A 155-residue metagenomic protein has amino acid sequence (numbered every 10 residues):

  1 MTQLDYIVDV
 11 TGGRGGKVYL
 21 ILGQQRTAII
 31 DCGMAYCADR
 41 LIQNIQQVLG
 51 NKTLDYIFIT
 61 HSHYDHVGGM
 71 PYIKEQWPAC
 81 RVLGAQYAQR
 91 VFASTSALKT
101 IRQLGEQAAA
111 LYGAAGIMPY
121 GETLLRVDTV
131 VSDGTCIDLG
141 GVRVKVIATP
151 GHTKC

Functional and structural regions predicted by a protein language model:
M1-D5, A114-P119, G140-V144: Short Pro/Gly-enriched beta-strand edge/turn motifs at strand-loop
M1-L49: Conserved beta-strand hairpin/beta-sheet module of binuclear metal-dependent hydrolase folds, prominently
Y6, R81, T129, R143-K145: Conserved beta-strand segments of alpha/beta enzyme cores
D9-T11, Y120, R126-D128, A148-P150: Short Gly/Pro-enriched turn/cap motifs at secondary-structure boundaries
L20-I21, D133-C155: Core dinuclear metal-dependent hydrolase active-site scaffold
Q25, M34-A35, Y64, A88 (+2 more regions): Short, glycine/acidic-enriched loop or turn micro-motifs at the edges of active sites
R26-A28, Y56, V142: Structural motif
A38-D39, Q46-C136: Active-site HxH/HxHxD metal-binding segment of metal-dependent hydrolases
